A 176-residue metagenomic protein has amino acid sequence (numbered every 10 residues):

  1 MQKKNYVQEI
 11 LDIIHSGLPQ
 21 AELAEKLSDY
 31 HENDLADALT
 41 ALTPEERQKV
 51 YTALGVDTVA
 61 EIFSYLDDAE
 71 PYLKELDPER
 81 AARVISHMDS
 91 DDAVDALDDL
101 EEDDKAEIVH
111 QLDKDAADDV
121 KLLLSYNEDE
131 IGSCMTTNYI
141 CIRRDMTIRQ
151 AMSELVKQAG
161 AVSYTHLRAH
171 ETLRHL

Functional and structural regions predicted by a protein language model:
M1-R168, R174: Hydrophobic packing positions in regular secondary-structure scaffolds
